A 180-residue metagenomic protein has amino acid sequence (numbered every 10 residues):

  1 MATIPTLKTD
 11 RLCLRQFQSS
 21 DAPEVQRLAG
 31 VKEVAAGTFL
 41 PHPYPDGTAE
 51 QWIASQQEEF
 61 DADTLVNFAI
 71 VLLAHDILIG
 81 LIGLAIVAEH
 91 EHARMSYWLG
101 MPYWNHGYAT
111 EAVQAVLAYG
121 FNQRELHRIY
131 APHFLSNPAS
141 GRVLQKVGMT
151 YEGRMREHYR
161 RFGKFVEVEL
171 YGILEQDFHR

Functional and structural regions predicted by a protein language model:
M1-A35, N67, V71-R180: Acyl-donor (CoA/ACP) binding surface of acyl/acetyltransferases
A29, T38, F60-D61: Hydrophobic residues in alpha-helical segments
E33-S55, V66: Conserved GNAT-fold acetyl-CoA-binding loop/helix
S55, E59, Y119: Solvent-exposed, charged/polar functional surfaces in cytosolic regulatory/catalytic domains
E58-D63, M149: Short loop/turn motifs at secondary-structure junctions and domain boundaries
